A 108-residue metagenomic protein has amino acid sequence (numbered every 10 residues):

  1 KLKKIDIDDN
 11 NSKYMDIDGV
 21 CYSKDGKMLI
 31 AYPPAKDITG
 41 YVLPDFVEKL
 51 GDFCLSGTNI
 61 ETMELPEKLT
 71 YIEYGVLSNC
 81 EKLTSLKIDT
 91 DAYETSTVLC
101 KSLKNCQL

Functional and structural regions predicted by a protein language model:
K1-V20, K24-K27, A31-K49, G57-Y71 (+2 more regions): Structural signature of tandem-repeat unit edges
